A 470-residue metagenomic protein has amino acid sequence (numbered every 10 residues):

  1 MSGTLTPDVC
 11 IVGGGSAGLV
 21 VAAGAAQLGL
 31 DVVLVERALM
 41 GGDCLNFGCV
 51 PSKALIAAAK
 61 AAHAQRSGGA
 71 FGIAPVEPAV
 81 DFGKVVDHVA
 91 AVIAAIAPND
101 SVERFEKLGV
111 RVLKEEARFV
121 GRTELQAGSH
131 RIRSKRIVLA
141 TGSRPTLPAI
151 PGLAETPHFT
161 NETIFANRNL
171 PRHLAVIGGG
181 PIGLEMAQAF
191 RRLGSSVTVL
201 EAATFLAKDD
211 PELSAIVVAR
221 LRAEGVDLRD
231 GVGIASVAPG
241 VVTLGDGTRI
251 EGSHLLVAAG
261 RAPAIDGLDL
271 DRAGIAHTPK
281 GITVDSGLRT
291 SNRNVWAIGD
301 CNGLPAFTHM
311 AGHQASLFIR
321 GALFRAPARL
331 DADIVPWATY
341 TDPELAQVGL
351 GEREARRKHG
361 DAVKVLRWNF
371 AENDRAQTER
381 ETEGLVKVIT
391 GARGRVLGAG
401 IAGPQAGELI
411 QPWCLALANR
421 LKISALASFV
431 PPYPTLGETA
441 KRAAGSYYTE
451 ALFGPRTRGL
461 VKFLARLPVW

Functional and structural regions predicted by a protein language model:
G3-A17, L170-I177: Beta1/beta-strand and adjacent pyrophosphate-binding region of the FAD-binding site in flavoprotein oxidoreductases
G3-P7, A23-L30, V35-L170, A203-A207 (+5 more regions): Glycine-rich flavin
C10-A38, V50, A54-A61, L323 (+3 more regions): Flexible, glycine-rich terminal cap/loop adjacent to redox cofactors in electron-transfer oxidoreductases
C10-V12, A117, I132-G142, V176-I177 (+2 more regions): Short hydrophobic core segments
C49, T141-S196, L200, E224 (+1 more regions): Glycine-rich dinucleotide-binding loop and its adjacent helix/turn
P75-V76, R111-K114, R118-L125, L193-S286 (+1 more regions): A Rossmann-like FAD-binding core segment of flavoenzymes
P145, K280-N294, D374-K387, G391: FAD-binding beta-loop-beta segment adjacent to the flavin cofactor pocket
A154-N169, I250-F324, P412-C414, A427: FAD-site-proximal beta/loop scaffold in flavoenzymes
